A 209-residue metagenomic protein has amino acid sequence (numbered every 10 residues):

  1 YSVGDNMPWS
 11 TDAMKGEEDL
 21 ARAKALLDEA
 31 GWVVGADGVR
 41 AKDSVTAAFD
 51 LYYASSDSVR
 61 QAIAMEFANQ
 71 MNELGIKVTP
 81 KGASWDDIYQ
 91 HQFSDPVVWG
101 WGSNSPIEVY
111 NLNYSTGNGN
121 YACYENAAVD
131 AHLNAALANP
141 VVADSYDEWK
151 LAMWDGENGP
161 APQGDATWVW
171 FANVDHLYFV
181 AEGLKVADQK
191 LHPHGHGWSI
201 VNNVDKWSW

Functional and structural regions predicted by a protein language model:
Y1-T11, K15, A21-R22, V59-A68 (+1 more regions): Detector for C-terminal structural segments
G4, K15-G16, W32-S103: Ligand/substrate-recognition segments at binding pockets and active sites
